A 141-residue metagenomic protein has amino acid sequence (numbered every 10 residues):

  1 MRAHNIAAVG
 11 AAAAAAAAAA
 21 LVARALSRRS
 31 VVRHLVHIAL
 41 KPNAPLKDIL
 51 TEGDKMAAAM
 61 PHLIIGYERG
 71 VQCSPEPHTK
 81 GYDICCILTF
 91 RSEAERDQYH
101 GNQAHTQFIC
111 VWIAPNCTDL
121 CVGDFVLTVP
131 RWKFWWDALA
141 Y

Functional and structural regions predicted by a protein language model:
R2-I87, R91-G101, D124-Y141: Short S/T/G/P-rich N-terminal loop/turn motif that feeds into the first structured element of a domain
R96-G123: C-terminal structural segments of small proteins and small subunits
